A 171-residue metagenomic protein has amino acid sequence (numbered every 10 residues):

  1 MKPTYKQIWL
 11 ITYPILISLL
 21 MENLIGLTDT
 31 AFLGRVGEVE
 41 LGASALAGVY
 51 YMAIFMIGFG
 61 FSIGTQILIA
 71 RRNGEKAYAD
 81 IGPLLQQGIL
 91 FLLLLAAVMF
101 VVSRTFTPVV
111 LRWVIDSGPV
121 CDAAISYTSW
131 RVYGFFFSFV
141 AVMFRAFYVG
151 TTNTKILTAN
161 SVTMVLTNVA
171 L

Functional and structural regions predicted by a protein language model:
M1-T12, I69-F136: Short alpha-helical transmembrane segments in multi-pass integral membrane proteins
K6-Q66: Signature of the first transmembrane helix
T12, L19, A45-G48, L92 (+4 more regions): Residue-level recognition of transmembrane alpha-helices in multi-pass small-molecule transporters/permeases
L27-A31, V101, V109, F139 (+2 more regions): Alpha-helical transmembrane segments of multipass membrane proteins
L41-R104, S138-L157: Small-residue-rich hydrophobic transmembrane alpha-helices
S103, I156-L171: Alpha-helical transmembrane segments of multi-pass membrane transporters and transport-associated inner-membrane enzymes
D116-T128, F135-V162: Cytoplasmic helix-loop-helix junction between adjacent transmembrane helices in 12-TM secondary transporters
